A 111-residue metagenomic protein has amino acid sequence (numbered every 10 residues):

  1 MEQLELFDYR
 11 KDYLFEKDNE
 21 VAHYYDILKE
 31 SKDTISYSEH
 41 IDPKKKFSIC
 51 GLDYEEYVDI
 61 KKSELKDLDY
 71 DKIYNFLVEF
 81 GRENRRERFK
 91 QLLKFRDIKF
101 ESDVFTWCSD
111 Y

Functional and structural regions predicted by a protein language model:
M1-E2, Y9-R10, H23, I60 (+1 more regions): N-terminal functional modules and adjacent low-complexity/disordered segments of proteins
E2-L4, D12-Y13, D26, N75 (+1 more regions): Intrinsic-disorder/low-complexity peptide segments enriched for small residues
E2-N19, G51, D110: Negatively charged, low-complexity tracts enriched in Asp/Glu with abundant Ser/Thr
Y9-S38: Amphipathic, interaction-prone secondary-structure segments
I41-F47: Short, surface-exposed beta-strand-loop junctions and turns on beta-sheet-rich folds
S48-Y111: Mixed-charge, Lys/Arg-enriched low-complexity segments
